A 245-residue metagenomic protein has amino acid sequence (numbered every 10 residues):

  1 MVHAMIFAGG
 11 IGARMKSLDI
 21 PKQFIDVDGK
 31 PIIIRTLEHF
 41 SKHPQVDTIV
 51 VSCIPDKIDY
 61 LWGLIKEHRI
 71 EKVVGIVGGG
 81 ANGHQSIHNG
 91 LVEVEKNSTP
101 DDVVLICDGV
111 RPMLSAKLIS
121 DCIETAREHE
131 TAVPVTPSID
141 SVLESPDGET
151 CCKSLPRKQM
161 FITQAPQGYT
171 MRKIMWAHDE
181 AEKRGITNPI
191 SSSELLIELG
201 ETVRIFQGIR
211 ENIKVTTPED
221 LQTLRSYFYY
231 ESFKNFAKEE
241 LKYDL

Functional and structural regions predicted by a protein language model:
V2-D59: N-terminal glycine-rich phosphate-binding loop and ensuing alpha1 helix
I6, I33, G90, D108 (+3 more regions): Residue-level signal for inorganic ion chemistry
M15, L61-W62, C122, L224: Hydrophobic packing residues within well-ordered alpha-helices of enzyme cores
I34-D101, E182-R184: Conserved N-terminal catalytic core of the sugar/cofactor nucleotidyltransferase
G83, G109-M113: Acidic metal-phosphate-binding loop of nucleotide-sugar-dependent transferases
V104: Short aromatic/hydrophobic "clamp" motif used to bind/position activated sugar donors
M113-F206, K242-L245: Conserved core of the sugar-phosphate nucleotidyltransferase
N212-L245: Hydrophobic helical membrane-anchoring modules
